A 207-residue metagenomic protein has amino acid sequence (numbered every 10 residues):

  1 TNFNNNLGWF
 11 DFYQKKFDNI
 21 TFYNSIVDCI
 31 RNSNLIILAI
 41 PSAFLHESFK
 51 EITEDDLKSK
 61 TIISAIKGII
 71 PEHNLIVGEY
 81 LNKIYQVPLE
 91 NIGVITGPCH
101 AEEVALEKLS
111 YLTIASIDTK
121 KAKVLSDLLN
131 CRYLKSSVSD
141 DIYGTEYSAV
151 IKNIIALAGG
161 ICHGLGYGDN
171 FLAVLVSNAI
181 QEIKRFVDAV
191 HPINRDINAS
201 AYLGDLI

Functional and structural regions predicted by a protein language model:
T1-Q14: Glycine-rich phosphate-binding loop and adjoining beta1-alpha1-beta2 segment of Rossmann-like nucleotide-binding folds
K16, Y23-R31, L35-E107, L125: Rossmann-like NAD(P)(H) cofactor-binding subdomain of soluble oxidoreductases
R31-N32, I151, L203: Alpha-helix C-terminal capping/helix-to-coil transition sites in glycosyltransferase folds
D55, K83-N91, L109-D196: Internal alpha-helical scaffold of NAD(P)-dependent oxidoreductase catalytic cores
I69-P71, G144-E146, I207: Short, small-residue-enriched loops and turns at beta-alpha junctions that line or gate enzyme active sites
H100-A101, H163, L206: Glycine-rich phosphate/pyrophosphate-binding beta-alpha loops
H191-I207: C-terminal substrate-binding/catalytic lobe of Rossmann-fold NAD(P)-dependent oxidoreductases
